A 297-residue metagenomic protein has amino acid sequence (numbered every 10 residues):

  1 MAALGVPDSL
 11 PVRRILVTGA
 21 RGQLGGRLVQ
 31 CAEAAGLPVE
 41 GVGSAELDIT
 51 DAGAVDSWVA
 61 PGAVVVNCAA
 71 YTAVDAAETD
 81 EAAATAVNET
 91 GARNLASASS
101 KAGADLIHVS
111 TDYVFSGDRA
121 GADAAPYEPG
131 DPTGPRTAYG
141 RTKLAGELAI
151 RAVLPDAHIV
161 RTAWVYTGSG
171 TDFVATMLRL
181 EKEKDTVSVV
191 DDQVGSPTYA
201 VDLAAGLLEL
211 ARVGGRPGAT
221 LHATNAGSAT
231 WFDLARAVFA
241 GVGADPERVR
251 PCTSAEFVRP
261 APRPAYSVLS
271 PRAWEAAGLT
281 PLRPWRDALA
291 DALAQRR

Functional and structural regions predicted by a protein language model:
R13-E33: N-terminal Rossmann NAD(P)H-binding glycine-rich loop of SDR-like oxidoreductase domains
T18, V42, C68-A69, L106-D112 (+2 more regions): SDR active-site strand-loop-helix element
G41, L47-E89, A98: NAD(P)H-binding glycine-rich loop region in Rossmannoid oxidoreductase-like domains and their noncatalytic homologs
T79, A86, T90-N94, K101 (+2 more regions): Catalytic helix-loop patch of NAD(P)-dependent Rossmann-fold dehydrogenases
L148-G195, V201-D202, L208: NAD(P)-dependent short-chain dehydrogenase/reductase
G206, V213-A261: Mid/C-terminal beta-alpha module of Rossmann-like enzyme folds, strongest in SDR-family dehydrogenases/epimerases
T230-R236, C252-A292, R296-R297: Conserved C-terminal active-site "lid" loop/helix of NAD(P)H-dependent oxidoreductases that clamps the redox cofactor
